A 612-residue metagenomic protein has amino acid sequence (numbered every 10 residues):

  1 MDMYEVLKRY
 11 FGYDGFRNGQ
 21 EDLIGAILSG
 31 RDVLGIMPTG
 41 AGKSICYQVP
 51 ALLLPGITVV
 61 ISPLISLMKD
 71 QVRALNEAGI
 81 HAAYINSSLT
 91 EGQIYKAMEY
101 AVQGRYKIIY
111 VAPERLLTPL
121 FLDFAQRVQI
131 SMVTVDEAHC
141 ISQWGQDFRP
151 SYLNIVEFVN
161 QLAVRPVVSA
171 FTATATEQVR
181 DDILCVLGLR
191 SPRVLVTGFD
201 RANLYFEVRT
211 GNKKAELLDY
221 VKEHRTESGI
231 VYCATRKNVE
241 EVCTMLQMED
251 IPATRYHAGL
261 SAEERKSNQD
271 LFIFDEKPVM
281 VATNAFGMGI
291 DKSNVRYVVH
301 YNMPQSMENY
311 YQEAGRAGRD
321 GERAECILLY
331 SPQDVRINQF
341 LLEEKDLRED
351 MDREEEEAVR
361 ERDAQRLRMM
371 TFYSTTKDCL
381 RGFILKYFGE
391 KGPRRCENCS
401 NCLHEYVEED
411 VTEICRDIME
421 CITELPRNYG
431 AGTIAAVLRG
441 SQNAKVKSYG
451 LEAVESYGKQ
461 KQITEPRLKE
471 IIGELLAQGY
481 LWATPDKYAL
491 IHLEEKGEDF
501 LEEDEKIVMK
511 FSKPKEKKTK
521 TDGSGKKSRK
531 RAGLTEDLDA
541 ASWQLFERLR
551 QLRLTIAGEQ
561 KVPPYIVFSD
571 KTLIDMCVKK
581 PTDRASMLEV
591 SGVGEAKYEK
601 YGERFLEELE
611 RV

Functional and structural regions predicted by a protein language model:
M1-V6, R336-I337, R348-R353, R362-A364 (+2 more regions): Accessory DNA-binding and partner-docking regions appended to nucleic-acid-acting proteins, especially the terminal
M1-Y10, D14-N18, D22-S44, A51-L54 (+3 more regions): Helicase motor core with emphasis on the C-terminal RecA-like subdomain
D22, E216, M369, D417-E420 (+1 more regions): Pre-recognition alpha-helix immediately N-terminal to the DNA-recognition helix within helix-turn-helix or winged-helix
I27, V221, F272, S374 (+2 more regions): Short helix-to-turn junction characteristic of helix-turn-helix DNA-binding domains, especially the helix
C46, C233, C326, C379 (+1 more regions): Disulfide-bonded cysteines in secreted/extracellular proteins and peptides
A358-F388: Short, charged low-complexity linear segments at domain edges
